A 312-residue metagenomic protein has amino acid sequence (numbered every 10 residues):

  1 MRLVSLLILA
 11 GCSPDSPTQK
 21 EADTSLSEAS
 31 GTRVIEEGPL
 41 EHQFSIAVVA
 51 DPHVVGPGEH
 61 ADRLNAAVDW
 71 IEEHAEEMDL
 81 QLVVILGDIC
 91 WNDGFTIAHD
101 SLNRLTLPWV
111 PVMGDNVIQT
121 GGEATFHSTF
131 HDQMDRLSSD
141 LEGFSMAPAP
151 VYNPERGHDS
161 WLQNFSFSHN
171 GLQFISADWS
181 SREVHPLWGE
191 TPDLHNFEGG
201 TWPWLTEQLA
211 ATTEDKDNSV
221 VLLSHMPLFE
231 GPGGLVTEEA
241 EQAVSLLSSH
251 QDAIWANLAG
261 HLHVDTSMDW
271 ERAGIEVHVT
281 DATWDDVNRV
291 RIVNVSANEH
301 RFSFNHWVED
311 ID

Functional and structural regions predicted by a protein language model:
M1-L6: Sec-dependent signal peptide recognition, specifically the positively charged N-region followed immediately by
L9-G11: C-terminal motif of bacterial Sec signal peptides marking the signal peptidase cleavage site
S13-D15: Bacterial signal peptide processing site
A22-I97: N-terminal active-site segment of His-dependent metallophosphoesterases
I46, V83, F174, V220-V221: Hydrophobic beta-strand anchors of alpha/beta hydrolase catalytic cores
V49-V54, G87-I89, D115-N116, W179-S180 (+3 more regions): Active-site metal-binding loops of divalent metal-dependent hydrolases
G56, H60, S181-P203, T212-L258: Active-site-proximal segments of metal-dependent phosphoesterases and phosphodiesterases across multiple
G94-T206, Q242-S248, A253, V264-F304: Extended active-site neighborhood of metal-dependent phosphoesterases/phosphodiesterases
